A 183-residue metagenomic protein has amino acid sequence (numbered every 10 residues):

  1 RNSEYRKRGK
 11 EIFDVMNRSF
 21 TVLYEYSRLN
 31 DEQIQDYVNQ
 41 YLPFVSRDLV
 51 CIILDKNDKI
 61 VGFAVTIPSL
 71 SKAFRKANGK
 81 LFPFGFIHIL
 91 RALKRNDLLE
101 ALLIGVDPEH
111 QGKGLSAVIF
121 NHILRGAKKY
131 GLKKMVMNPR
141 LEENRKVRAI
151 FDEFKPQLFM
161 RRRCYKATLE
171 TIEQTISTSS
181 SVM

Functional and structural regions predicted by a protein language model:
R1-V106: A conserved beta-strand-loop-helix scaffold within acyl/acetyltransferase catalytic domains
L70-K72, E143, T171: Feature marks short, surface-exposed loop/turn motifs that line or immediately flank catalytic pockets and channel
F84, L98-V106, Q111-A127, E153: Conserved acetyl-CoA-binding loop-helix of GNAT-fold acetyltransferases
L90-A92, D152-Q157: Short proline/glycine-enriched turn/loop segments at secondary-structure junctions
L98-L99, A127-L141: Conserved GNAT acetyl-CoA-binding A-motif
V106-Q111, M137-V147: Conserved beta-strand-loop-alpha-helix junction that forms the acyl-donor binding cleft
V136-N138, K155-L169: Conserved catalytic-core motifs of GNAT/GCN5-like acyltransferases
R162-M183: C-terminal "cap" of GNAT-fold acetyltransferases
